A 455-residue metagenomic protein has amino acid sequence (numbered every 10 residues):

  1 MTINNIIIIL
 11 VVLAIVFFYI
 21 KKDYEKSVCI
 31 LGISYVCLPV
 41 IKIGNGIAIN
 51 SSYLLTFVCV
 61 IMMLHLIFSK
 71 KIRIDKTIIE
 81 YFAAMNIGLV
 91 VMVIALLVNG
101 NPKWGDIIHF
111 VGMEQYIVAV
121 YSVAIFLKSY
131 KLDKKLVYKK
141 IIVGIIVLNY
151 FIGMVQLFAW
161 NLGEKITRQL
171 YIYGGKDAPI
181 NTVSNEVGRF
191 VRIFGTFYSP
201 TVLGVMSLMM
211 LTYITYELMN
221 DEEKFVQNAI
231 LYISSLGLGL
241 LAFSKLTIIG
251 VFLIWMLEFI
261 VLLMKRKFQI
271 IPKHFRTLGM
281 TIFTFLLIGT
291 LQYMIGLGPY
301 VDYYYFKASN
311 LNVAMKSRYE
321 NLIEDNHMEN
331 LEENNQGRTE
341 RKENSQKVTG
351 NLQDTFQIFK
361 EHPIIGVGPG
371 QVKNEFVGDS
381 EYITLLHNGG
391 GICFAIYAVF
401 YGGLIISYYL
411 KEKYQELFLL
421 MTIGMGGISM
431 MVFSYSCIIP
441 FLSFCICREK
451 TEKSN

Functional and structural regions predicted by a protein language model:
A14-F17, V60-K71, L96-A159: Transmembrane alpha-helical segments and their membrane-water interfaces
V28-I43, L55-V118, T422-M425: N-terminal hydrophobic segments of proteins, predominantly signal-anchor/transmembrane helices of inner/organellar
L38-I47, Y303, M315-I392: Long extracytoplasmic/lumenal interhelical loops at the membrane interface of multi-pass membrane proteins
K139-T167, G188-R189, G195-F243, T247-M264: Alpha-helical transmembrane segments of multi-pass inner-membrane proteins
F151, L157-N161, L262-E333, Q357-I358: A membrane-periplasm/extracellular boundary helix in multi-pass inner-membrane enzymes that assemble envelope glycans
M210, I254-M256, L417-N455: Transmembrane alpha-helices of multi-pass inner-membrane enzymes
L218-N228, F252-M264, N388-G424: Hydrophobic transmembrane alpha-helices and their immediate junctions
K273-H274, T281, S407-K413, S443-N455: A juxtamembrane structural motif centered on a specific transmembrane helix
